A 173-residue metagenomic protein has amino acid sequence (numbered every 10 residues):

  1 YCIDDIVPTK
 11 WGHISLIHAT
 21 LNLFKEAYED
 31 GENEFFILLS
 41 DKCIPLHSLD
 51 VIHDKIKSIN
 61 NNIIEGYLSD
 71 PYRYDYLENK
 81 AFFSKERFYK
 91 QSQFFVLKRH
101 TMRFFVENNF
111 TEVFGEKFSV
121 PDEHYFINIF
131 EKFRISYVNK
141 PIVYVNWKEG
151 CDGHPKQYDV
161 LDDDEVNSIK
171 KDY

Functional and structural regions predicted by a protein language model:
Y1-Y173: ER/Golgi luminal nucleotide-sugar-dependent glycosyltransferases, focusing on the catalytic module
